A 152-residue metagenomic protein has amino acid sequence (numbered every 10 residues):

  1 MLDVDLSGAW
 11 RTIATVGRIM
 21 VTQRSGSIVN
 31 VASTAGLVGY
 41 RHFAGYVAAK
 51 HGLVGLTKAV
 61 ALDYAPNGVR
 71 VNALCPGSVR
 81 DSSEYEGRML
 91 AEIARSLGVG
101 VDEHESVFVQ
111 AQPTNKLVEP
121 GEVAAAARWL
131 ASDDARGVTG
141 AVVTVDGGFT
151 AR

Functional and structural regions predicted by a protein language model:
M1-R11, S25, V29, L53: Catalytic Tyr-X3-Lys loop
G8, G39, A44-G52: The catalytic Tyr-X3-Lys active-site helix of short-chain dehydrogenase/reductase
W10-I13, G17, V21, T114-V145 (+1 more regions): C-terminal substrate-recognition "lid" of short-chain dehydrogenase/reductases
I13, A49, T57: Active-site helix of classical SDR
S33: Residue(s) in the substrate-gating loop at a strand-loop-helix junction that position the organic substrate next
V38-A44, P66-N67, N115, D133: Active-site loop immediately N-terminal to the catalytic Tyr-X3-Lys motif of short-chain dehydrogenase/reductase
A65, R70, V138-G140: Short, small/polar-rich loop/turn modules that mediate ligand/substrate recognition or access, typified
R80-A111, E122: A glycine/serine/threonine-rich, flexible loop-to-helix segment that serves as the NAD(P) cofactor-binding "lid"
